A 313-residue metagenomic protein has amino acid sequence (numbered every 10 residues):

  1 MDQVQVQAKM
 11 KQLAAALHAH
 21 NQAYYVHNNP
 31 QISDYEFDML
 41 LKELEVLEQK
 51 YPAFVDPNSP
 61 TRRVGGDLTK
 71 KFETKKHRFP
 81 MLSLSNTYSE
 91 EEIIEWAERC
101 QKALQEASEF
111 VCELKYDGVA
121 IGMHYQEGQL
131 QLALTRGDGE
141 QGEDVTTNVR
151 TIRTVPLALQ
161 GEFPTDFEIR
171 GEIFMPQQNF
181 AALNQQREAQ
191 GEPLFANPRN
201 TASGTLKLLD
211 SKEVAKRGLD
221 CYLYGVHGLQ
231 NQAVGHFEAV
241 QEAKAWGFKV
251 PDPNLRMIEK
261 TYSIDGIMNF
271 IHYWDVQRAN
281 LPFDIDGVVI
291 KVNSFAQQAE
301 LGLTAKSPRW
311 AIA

Functional and structural regions predicted by a protein language model:
M1-A313: RNA/tRNA-interacting regions in translation and RNA-turnover enzymes
